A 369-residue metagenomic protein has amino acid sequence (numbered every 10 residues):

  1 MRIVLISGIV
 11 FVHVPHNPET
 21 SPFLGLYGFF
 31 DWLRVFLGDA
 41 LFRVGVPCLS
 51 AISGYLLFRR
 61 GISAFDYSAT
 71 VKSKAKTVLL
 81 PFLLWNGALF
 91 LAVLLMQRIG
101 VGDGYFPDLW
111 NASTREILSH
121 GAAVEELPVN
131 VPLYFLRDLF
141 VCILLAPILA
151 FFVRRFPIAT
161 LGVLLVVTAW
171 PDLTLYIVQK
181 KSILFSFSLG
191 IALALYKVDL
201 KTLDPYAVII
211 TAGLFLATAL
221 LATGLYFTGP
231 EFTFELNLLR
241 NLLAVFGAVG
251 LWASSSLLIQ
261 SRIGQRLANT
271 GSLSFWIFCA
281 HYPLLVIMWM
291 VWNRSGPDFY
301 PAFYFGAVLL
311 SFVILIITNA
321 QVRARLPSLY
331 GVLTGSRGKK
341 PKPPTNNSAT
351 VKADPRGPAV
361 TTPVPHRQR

Functional and structural regions predicted by a protein language model:
M1-R60, V78-F82, N86: Functionally critical transmembrane alpha-helices in membrane proteins and complexes, commonly lining
S7, F11-V14, G162-L175, G213-Y226 (+1 more regions): Aromatic-anchored segments of alpha-helical transmembrane domains
R34-P47, V124-D138, W170-L189, V208 (+1 more regions): Interfacial loop-to-helix transition and helix-capping segments at the boundaries of transmembrane helices
F42-K74, L84-G100, L284: Juxtamembrane transmembrane-helix termini
V46-F58, F140-A150, W170-L203, R240-Q260 (+2 more regions): Specific transmembrane alpha-helix
V78-F140: Membrane-interface helix-loop-helix regions
V198-N269, L273, P283-V286, V291 (+1 more regions): Alpha-helical transmembrane segments and terminal signal-anchor/GPI-anchor hydrophobic tails, characterized by long
I259-G271, L284-R369: C-terminal "closing" transmembrane helix and its immediate cytosolic amphipathic cap in multi-pass membrane proteins
